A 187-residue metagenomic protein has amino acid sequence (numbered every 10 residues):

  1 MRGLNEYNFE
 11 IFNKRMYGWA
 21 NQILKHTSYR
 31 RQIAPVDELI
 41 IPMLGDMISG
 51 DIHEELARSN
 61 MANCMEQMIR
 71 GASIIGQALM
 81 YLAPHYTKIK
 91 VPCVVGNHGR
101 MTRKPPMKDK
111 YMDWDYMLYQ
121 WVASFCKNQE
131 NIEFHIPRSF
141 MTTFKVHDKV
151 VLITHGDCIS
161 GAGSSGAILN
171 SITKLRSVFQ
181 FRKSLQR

Functional and structural regions predicted by a protein language model:
M1-R187: Extended recognition/assembly regions associated with phosphoester-bond processing machinery
